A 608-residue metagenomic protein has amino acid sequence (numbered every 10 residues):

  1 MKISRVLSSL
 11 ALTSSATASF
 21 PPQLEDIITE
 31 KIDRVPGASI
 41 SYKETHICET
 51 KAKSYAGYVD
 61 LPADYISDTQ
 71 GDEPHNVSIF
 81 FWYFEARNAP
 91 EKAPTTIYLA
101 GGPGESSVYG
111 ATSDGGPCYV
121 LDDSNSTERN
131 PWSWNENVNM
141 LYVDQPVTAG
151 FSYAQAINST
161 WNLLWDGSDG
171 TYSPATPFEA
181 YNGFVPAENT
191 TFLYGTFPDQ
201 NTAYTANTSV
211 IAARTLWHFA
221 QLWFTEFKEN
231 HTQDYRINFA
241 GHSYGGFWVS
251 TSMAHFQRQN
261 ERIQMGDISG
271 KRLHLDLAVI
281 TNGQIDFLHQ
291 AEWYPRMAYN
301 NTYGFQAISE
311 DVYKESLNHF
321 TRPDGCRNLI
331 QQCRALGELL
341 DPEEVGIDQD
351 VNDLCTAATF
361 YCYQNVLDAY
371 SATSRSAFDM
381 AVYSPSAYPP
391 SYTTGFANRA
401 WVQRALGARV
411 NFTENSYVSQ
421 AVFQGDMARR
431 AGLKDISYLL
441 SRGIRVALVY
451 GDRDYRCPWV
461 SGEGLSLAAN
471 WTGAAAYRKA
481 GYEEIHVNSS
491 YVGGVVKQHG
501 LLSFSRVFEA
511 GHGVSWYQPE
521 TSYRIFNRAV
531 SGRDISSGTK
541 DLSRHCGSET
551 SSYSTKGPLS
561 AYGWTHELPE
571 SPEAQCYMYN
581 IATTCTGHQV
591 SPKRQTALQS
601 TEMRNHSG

Functional and structural regions predicted by a protein language model:
M1-L10, G270: Classical eukaryotic N-terminal signal peptides for Sec-dependent ER targeting/secretion, especially the positively
A11-T95, S106, L121-D122, V147-G150 (+2 more regions): Catalytic-loop region of hydrolases
S19-I32, E44, E105-S113, N125 (+11 more regions): Accessory cap/linker subdomain of secreted extracellular hydrolases
F84, L99-G101, D144, Y450 (+1 more regions): The conserved beta1-alpha1 loop
G241, G245, V249: Gly/Ala-rich beta-loop-alpha elbow adjacent to hydrolase catalytic centers
Y244, D452-R453, E509-G511: Acidic beta-to-alpha connecting loop that harbors the catalytic carboxylate
V410-T413, E463-R506, S543-C546: Catalytic lobes of large eukaryotic enzymes
G511-Y517: Catalytic histidine-centered segment of alpha/beta-hydrolase-like enzymes
